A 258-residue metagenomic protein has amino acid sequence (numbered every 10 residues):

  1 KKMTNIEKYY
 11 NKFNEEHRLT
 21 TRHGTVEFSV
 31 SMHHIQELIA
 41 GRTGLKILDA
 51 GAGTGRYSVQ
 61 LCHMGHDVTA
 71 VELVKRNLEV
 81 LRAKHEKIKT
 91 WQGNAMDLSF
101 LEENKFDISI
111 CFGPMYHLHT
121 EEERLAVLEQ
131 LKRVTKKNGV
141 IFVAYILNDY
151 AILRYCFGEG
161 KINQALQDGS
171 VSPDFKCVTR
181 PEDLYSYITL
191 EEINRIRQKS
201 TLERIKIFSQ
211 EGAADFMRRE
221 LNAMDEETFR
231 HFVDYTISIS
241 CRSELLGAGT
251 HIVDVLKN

Functional and structural regions predicted by a protein language model:
K2-R42, R56: Conserved class I S-adenosyl-L-methionine
R56-D97: Class I SAM-dependent methyltransferase SAM/SAH-binding core
F100-S109: A short acidic, Gly/Pro-enriched loop at the edge of an enzyme's catalytic core that lines a small-molecule cofactor
I108-E122: A short SAM/SAH-binding and catalytic strip from SAM-dependent methyltransferases
L125-K137: A short glycine-rich, Lys/Arg-flanked "PGG" loop and its adjoining helix->strand segment in the class I
I141-G169: Conserved class I S-adenosyl-L-methionine
L184-T201, I207: Short alpha-helix
K206-N258: A C-terminal cap/extension of S-adenosyl-L-methionine-dependent methyltransferases that defines the acceptor-substrate
